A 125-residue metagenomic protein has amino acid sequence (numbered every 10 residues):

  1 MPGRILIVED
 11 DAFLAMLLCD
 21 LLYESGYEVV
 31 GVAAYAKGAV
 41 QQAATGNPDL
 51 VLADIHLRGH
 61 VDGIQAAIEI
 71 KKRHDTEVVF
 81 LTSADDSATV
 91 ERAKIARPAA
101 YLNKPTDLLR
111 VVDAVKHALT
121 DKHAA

Functional and structural regions predicted by a protein language model:
D11-G31: Two-component/phosphorelay signaling modules centered on CheY-like receiver
C19, V32-L50: Acidic, metal-coordinating helix/loop segments flanking the phosphotransfer/catalytic sites of two-component signaling
Y35, V61-Q65: Acidic catalytic/metal-coordinating carboxylates
A44-G46, E69-T76, A96, H117: Conserved phosphotransfer cores of two-component systems
D54-I55: Active-site residues of response regulator receiver
Q65, K72, D85-N103, R110-D113: Alpha4 helix (beta4-alpha4-beta5 surface) of REC/receiver domains from two-component response regulators
L81-T82: Hydrophobic/aromatic residues positioned on beta-strands within the core alpha/beta folds
K116-A125: The C-terminal output helix
